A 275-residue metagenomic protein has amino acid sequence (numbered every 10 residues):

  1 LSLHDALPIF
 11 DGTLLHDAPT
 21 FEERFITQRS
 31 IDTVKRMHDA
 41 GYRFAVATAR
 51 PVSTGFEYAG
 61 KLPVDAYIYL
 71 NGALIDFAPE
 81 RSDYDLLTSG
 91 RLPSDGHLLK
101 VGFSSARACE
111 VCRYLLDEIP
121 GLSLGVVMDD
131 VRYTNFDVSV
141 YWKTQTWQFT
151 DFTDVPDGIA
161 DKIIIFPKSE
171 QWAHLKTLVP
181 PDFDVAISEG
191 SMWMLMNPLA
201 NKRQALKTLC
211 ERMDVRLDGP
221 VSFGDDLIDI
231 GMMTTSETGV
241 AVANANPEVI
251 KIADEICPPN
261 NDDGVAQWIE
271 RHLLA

Functional and structural regions predicted by a protein language model:
S2-L7: Short, small-residue-biased leader/transition segments that mark boundaries at the very start of proteins
D11, M37, N71, I163 (+3 more regions): Residue-level signal for inorganic ion chemistry
E22-Y42, G102-C109, T146, A200-E211 (+1 more regions): Short, acidic loop-to-helix structural element flanking the phosphoryl-transfer center in phosphate-processing enzymes
T27, M194-A275: Mg2+-dependent phosphoryl-transfer enzymes with acidic/Ser/Thr/Gly-rich catalytic loops
S30-V140: Active-site phosphate-binding/coordination module
G102, F149-T150, I256-P259: Short acidic-hydrophobic, aromatic-tinged amphipathic segments that line or gate anion-handling sites
E110-F223, L227-M232: Conserved acidic, metal-coordinating active-site core of Asp-based, Mg2+-dependent phosphoryl-transfer enzymes
